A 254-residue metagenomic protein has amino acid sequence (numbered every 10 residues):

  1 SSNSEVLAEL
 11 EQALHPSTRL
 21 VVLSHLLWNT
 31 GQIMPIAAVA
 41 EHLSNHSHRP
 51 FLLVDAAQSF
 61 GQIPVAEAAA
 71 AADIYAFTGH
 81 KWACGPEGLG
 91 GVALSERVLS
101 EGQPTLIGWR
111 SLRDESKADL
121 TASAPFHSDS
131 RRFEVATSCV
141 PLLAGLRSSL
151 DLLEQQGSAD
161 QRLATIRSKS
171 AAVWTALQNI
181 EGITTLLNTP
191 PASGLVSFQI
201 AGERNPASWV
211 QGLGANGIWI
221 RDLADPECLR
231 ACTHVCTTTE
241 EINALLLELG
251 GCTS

Functional and structural regions predicted by a protein language model:
S1-S254: Pyridoxal 5′-phosphate
